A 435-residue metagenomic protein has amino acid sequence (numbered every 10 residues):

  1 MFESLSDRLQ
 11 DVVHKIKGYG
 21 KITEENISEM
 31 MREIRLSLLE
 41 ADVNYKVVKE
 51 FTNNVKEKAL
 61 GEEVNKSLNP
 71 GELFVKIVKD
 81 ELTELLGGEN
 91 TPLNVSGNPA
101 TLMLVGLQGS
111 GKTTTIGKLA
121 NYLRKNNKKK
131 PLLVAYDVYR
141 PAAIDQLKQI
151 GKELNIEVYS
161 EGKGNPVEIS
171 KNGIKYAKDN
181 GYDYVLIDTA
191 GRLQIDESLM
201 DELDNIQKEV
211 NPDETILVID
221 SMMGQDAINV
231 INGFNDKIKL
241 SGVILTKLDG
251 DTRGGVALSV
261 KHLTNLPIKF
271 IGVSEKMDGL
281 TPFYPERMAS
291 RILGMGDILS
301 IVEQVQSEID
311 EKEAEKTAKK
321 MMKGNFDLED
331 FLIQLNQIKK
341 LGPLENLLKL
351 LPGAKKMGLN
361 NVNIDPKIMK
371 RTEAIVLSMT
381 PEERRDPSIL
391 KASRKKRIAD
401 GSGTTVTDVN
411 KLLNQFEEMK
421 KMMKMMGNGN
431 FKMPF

Functional and structural regions predicted by a protein language model:
F2-Y19, R287-F435: Long amphipathic alpha-helical segments used for membrane anchoring, targeting, substrate engagement, or oligomerization
S6-R8, E25-R35, F51, G279-L280 (+2 more regions): Short acidic alpha-helix initiation/capping motifs at coil-to-helix transition points, especially at protein N-termini
L9-Y136, A143-K163, I169-D179, D183-T189: Primarily NTPase-proximal linker/entry elements flanking Walker-type ATP/GTP-binding cores
I16, D42, V78, L107 (+9 more regions): Residue-level signature of catalytic and energy-coupling elements of molecular machines, predominantly ATP/GTP-dependent
Y19, P92-S96, V105-Q108, L123-R124 (+14 more regions): Replace "in large, NTP-powered and nucleic-acid-processing enzymes" with "in large, NTP-powered factors and other
V138-Y139, K163, T189-G191, S221-M222 (+1 more regions): Conserved Walker B
P141-L147, A227-V230: Short, glycine/polar-rich helix-capping loops at beta-to-alpha or helix-loop-helix junctions that flank or form
S170-G173, Y182, Q194, S198-K208 (+1 more regions): Conserved phosphate-handling catalytic cores of large alpha/beta enzymes
